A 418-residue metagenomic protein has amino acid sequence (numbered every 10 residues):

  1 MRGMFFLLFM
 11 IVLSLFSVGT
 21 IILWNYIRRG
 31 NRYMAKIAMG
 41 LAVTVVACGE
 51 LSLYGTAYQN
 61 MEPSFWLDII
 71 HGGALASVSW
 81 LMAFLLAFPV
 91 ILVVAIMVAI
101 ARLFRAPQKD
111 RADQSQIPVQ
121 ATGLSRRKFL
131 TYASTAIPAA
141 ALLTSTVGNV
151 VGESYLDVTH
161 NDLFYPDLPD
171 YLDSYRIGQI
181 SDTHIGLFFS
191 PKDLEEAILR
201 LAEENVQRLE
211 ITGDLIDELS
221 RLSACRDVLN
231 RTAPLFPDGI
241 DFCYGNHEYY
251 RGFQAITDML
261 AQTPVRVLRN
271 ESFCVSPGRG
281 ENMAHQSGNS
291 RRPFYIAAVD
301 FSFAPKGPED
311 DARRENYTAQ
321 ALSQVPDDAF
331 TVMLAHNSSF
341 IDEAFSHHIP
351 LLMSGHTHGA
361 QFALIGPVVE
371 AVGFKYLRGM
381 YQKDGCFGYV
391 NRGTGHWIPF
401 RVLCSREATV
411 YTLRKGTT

Functional and structural regions predicted by a protein language model:
M1-E153: Non-catalytic terminal accessory segments
V12, V18, V43-V46, I70 (+17 more regions): Extended aliphatic helical segments
N25, V78, R127, N161 (+2 more regions): Active-site-proximal helix/loop capping residues that flank conserved catalytic or ligand/cofactor
W66, L103-A133, V150-Q179, G186-L199 (+1 more regions): N-terminal signal-anchor transmembrane helix
D167-T418: Soluble catalytic domains of enzymes that build or remodel membrane lipids, polysaccharides, and related
